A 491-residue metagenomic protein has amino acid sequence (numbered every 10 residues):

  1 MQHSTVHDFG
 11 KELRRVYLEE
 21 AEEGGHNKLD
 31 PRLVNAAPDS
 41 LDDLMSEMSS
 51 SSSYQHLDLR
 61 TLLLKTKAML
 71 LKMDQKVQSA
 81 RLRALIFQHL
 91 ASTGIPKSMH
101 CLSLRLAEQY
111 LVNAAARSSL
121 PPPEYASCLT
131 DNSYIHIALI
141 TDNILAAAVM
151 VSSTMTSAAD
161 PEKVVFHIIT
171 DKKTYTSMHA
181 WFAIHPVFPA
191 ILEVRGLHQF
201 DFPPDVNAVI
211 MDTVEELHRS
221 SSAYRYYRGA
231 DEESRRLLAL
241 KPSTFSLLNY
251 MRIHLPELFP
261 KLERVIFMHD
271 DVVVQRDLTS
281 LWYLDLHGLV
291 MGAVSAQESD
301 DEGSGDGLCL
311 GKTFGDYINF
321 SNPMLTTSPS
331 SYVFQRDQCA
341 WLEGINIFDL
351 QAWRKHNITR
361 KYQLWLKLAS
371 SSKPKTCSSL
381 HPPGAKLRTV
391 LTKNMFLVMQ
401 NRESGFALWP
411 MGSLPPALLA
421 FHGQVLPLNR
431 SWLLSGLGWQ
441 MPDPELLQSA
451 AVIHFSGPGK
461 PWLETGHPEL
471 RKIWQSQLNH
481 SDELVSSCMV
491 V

Functional and structural regions predicted by a protein language model:
M1-V491: Glycosyltransferase catalytic domains, chiefly GT-A lineage
